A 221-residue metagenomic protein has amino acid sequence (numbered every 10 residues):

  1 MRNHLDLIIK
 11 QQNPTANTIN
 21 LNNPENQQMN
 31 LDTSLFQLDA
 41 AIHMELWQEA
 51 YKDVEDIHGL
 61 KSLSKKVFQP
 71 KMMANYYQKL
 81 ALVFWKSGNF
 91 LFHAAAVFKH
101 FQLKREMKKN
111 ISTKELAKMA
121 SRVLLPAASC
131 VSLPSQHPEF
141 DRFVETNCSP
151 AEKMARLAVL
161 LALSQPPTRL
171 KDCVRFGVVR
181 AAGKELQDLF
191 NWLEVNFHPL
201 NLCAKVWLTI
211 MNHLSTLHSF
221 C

Functional and structural regions predicted by a protein language model:
M1-C221: Extended alpha-helical scaffold regions
